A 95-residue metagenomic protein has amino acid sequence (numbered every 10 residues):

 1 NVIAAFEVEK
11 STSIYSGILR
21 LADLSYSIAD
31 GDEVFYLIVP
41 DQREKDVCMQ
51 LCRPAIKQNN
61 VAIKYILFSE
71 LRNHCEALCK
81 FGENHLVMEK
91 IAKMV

Functional and structural regions predicted by a protein language model:
N1, S11-Y15, L19-V34, V39-V95: Non-catalytic C-terminal interaction segments of nucleic acid-processing enzymes
